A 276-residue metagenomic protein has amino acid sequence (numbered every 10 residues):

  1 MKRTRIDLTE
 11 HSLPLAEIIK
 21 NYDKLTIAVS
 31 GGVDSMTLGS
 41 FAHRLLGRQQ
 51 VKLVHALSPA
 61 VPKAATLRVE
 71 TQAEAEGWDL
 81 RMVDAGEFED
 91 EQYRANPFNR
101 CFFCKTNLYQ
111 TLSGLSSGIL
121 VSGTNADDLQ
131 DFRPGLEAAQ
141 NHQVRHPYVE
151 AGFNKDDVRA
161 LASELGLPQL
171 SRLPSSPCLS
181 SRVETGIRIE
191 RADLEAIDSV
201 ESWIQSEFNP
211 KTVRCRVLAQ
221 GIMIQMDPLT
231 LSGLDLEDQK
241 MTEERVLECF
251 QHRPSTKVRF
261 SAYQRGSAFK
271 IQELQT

Functional and structural regions predicted by a protein language model:
K2-E164, I222, K240-R253, Q264-T276: ATP-dependent adenylation/nucleotidyltransferase module used to activate substrates
V54, R216, Q225, R259-S261: Solvent-exposed beta-strand sheet faces enriched in polar/charged residues
F88-E89, E184-G186, L229-L231: A short, flexible beta-alpha/helix-coil linker loop
L120-G123, R172, C178, Q225: Short, conserved beta-strand edge motifs with alternating hydrophobic and charged residues
V149-C215, A262: Mid-to-C-terminal catalytic subdomains of enzymes that bind/position adenosyl phosphate moieties or nucleic-acid
I204-K211, C249-K257: Short secondary-structure junctions
T212-R214, G221, K257-R259: Residues at or immediately flanking beta-strands
A219, M223-D238: A short interface-forming secondary-structure element
